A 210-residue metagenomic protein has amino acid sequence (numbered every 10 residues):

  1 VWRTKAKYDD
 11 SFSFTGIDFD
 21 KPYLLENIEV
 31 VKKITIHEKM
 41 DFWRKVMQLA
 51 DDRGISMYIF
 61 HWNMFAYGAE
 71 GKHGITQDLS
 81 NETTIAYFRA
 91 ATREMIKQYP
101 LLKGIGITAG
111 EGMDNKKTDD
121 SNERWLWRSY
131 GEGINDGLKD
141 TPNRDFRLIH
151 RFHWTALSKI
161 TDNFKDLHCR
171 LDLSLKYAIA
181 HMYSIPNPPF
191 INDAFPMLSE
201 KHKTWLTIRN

Functional and structural regions predicted by a protein language model:
V1-T4, Y8-S11, I36-M40, D52 (+1 more regions): Catalytic-core regions of glycoside hydrolase
S11-V31, S56-R93, A109: Active-site-adjacent "subsite" loops/lids of carbohydrate-active enzymes
V31-S56: Acidic/aromatic-lined carbohydrate-recognition and catalytic surfaces of CAZymes acting on diverse glycans
